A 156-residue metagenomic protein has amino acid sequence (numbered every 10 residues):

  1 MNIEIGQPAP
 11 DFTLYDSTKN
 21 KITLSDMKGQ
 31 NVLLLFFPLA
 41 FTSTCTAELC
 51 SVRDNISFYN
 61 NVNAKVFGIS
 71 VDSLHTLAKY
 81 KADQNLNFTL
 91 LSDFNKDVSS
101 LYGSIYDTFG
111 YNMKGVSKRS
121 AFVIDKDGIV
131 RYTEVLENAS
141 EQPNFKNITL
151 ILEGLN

Functional and structural regions predicted by a protein language model:
M1-N156: Chalcogenol-based redox active-site neighborhoods
